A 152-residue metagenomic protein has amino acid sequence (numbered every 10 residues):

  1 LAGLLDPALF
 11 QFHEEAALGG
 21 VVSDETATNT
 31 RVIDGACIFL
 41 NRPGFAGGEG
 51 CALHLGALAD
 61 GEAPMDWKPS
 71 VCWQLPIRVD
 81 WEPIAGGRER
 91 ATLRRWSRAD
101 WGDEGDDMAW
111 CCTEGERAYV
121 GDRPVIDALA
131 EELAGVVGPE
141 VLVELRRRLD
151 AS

Functional and structural regions predicted by a protein language model:
L1-S152: Short loop/turn segments that flank or connect secondary-structure elements
